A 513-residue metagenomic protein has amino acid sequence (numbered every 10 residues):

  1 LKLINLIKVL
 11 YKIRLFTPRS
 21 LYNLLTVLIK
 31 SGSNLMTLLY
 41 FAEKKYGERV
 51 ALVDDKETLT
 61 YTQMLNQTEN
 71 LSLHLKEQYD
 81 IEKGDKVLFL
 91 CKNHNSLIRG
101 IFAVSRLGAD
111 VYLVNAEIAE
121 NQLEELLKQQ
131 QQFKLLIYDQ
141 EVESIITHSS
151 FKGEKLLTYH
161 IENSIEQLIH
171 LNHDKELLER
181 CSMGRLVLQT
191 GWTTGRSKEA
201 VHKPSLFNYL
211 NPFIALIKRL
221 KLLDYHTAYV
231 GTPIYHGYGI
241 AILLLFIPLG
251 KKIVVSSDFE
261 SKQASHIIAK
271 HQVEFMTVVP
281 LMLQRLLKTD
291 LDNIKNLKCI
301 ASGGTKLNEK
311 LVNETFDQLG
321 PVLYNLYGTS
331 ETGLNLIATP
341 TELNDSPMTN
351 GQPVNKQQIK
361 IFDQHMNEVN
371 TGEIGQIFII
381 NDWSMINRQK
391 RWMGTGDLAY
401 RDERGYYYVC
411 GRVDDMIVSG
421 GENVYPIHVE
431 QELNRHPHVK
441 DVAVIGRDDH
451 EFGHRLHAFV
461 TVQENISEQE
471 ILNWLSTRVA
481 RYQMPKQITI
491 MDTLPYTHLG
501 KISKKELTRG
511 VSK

Functional and structural regions predicted by a protein language model:
L1-I7, F102, R106-H173, Q463-E464: Structural core segment of the AMP-binding/adenylate-forming
L1-L59, Q63-Q78, N473, T477 (+1 more regions): N-lobe entry segment of adenylate-forming
S31-G32, H74-E117, N423: Conserved AMP-binding/adenylate-forming
T60-Y61, R185-L210: Conserved AMP-binding A3 loop
Q67-L71, A200-L223: Conserved structural elements of the adenylate-forming
L97, M276, G396-M484, T493 (+2 more regions): AMP-binding/adenylate-forming catalytic core of the ANL superfamily
L210-T227, Y235-F275: Conserved AMP-binding/adenylation subdomain of ANL enzymes
F275, L291-S346: Gly/Ser/Thr-rich phosphate-binding loop
